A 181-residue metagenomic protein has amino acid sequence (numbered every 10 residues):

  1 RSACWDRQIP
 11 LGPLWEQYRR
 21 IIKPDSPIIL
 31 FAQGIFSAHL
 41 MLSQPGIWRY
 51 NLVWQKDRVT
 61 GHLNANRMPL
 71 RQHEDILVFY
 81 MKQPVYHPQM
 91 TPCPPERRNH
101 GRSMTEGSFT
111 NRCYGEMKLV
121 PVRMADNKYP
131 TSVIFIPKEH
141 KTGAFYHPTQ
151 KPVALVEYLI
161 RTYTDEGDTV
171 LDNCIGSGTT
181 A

Functional and structural regions predicted by a protein language model:
R1-A181: Core catalytic lobe of class I
